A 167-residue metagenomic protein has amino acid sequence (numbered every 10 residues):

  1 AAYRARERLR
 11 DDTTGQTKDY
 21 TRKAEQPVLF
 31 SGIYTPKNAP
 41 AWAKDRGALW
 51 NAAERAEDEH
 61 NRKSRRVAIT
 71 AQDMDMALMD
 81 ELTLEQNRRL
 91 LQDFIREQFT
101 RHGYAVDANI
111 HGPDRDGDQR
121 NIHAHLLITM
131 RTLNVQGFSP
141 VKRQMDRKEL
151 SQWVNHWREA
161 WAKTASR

Functional and structural regions predicted by a protein language model:
A1-R167: N-terminal nicking endonuclease/strand-transfer module with a His-rich metal-binding environment and a catalytic Tyr
